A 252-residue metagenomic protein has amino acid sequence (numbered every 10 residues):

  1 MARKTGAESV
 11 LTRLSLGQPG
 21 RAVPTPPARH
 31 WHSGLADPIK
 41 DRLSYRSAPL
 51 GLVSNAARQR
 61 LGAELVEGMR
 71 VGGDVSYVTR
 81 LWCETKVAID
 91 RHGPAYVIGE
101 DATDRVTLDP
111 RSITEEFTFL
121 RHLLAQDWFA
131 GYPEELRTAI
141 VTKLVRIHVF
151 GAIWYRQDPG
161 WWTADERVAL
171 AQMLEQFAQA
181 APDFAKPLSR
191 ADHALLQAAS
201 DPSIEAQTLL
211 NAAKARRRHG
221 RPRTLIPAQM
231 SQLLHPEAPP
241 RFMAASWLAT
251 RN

Functional and structural regions predicted by a protein language model:
M1-P24: Conserved donor NDP-sugar-binding/catalytic core segment of glycosyltransferases
L14, P26-R29, S33, Y77 (+5 more regions): Extracytoplasmic/cell-surface-exposed regions of Actinobacterial cell-envelope-associated and secreted proteins
A22-I39, S44: Long helical/loop segments within the catalytic core of UDP-sugar-dependent glycosyltransferases, especially the large
A36-E115: Conserved nucleotide-sugar donor-binding catalytic segment
G62, E67, L120, L209-A213: Localized chelating/binding microdomains that coordinate divalent metal ions or stabilize phosphate-bearing
P94-E100, T107-P133, H148, P159-A180: Catalytic core of nucleotide-sugar-dependent glycosyltransferases
L136-P159: P-loop NTPase catalytic cores that bind/hydrolyze ATP
Q157-N252: Membrane-interface aromatic/basic loop that binds lipid-linked glycans or pyrophosphate carriers, typified by
